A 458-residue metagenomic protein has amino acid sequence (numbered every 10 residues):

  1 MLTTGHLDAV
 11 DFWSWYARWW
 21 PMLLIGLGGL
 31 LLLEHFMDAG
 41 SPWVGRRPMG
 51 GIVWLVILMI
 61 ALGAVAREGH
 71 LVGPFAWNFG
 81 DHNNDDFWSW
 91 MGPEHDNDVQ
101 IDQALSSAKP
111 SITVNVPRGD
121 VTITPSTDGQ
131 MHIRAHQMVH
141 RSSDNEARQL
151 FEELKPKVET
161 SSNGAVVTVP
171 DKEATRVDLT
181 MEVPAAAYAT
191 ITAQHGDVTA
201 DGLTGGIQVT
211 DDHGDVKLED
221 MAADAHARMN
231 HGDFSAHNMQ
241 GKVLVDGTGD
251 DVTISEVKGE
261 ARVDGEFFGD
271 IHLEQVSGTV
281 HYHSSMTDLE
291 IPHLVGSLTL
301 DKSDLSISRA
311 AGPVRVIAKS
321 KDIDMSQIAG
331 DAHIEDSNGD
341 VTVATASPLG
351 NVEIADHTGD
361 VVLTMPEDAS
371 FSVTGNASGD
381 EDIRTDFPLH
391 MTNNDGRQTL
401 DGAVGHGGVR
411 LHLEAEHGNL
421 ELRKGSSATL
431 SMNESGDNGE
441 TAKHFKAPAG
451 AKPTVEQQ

Functional and structural regions predicted by a protein language model:
M1-H140, D171-D178, E182, A186-Y188 (+4 more regions): Alpha-helical transmembrane segments and their membrane-interface anchoring/capping motifs
N97, I101, L150, P170-K172 (+4 more regions): Short, surface-exposed interaction patches in beta-rich subdomains that mediate adhesion/assembly near membranes
I101, A108-I112, P117, T127-I133 (+11 more regions): Envelope-exposed proteins and targeting segments
T122-T124, D128-S161, A165-V166: Extracytosolic and intramembrane catalytic regions of membrane-associated proteins in envelope/secretory systems
A189-T248, T253: Right-handed parallel beta-helix
